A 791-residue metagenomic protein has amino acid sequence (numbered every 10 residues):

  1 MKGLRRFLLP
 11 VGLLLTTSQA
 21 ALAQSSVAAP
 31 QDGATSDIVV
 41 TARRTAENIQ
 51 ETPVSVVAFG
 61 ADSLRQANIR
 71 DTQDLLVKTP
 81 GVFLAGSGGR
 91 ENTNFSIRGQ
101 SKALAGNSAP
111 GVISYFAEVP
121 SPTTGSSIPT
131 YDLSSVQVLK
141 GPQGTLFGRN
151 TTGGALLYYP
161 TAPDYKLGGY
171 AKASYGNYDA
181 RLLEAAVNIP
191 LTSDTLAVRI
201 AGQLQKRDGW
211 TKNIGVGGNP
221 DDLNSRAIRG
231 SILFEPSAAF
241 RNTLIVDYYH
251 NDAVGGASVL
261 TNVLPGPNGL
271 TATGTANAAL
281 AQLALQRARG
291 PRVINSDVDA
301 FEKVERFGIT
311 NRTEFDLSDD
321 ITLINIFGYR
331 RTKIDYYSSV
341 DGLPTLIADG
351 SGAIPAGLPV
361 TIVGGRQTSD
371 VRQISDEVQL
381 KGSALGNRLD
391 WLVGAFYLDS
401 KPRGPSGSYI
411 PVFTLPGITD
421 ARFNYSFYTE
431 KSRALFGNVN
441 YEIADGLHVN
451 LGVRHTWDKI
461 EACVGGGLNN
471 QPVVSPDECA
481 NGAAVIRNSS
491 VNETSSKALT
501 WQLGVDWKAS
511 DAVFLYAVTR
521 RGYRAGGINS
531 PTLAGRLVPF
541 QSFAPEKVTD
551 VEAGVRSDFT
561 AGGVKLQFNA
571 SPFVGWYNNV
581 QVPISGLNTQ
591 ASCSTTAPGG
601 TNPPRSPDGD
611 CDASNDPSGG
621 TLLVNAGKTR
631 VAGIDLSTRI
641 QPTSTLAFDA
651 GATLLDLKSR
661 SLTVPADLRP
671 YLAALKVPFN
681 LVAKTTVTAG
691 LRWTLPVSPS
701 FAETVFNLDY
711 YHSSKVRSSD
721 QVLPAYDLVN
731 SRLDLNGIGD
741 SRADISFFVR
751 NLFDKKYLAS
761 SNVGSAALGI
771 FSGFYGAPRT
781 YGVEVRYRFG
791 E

Functional and structural regions predicted by a protein language model:
M1-T79, A239, I309, D610-D612: N-terminal Sec signal peptide and the immediately downstream disordered periplasmic leader that contains the TonB box
R5, P10, I374-L385, L389-G394 (+4 more regions): Conserved C-terminal beta-signal and adjacent last beta-strands/turns of outer-membrane beta-barrel proteins
T41, Q73, V77-V119: Extracytoplasmic beta-strand/coil segments of soluble accessory domains associated with Gram-negative outer-membrane
T93, A109-G111, T123, T130-K140 (+6 more regions): Outer-membrane beta-barrel translocator/receptor signature
L157, Y165-K166, S174, A186-L285 (+4 more regions): Periplasmic-side early beta-strands and strand-to-turn transitions of outer-membrane beta-barrels
L233-E235, L380-K381, A395-L398, S426-Y577: Structural signature of Gram-negative outer-membrane beta-barrels, strongest in the C-terminal barrel of TonB-dependent
R312-D316, T322-V340, K508, F514-R524 (+3 more regions): Membrane-embedded beta-barrel scaffold of Gram-negative outer-membrane proteins
V449, N569-W576, G599-S718, R786: Gram-negative outer-membrane beta-barrel transporters
